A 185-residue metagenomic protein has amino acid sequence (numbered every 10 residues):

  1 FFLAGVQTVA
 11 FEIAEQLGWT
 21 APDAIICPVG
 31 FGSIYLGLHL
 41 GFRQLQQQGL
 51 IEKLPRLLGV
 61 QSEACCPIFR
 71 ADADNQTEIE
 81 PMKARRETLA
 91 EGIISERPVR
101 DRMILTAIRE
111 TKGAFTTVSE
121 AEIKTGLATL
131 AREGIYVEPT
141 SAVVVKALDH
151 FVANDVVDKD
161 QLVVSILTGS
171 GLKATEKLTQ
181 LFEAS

Functional and structural regions predicted by a protein language model:
F1, Q44-P139, Q180-S185: Active-site/ligand-binding loops adjacent to catalytic centers
F1-Q48, K124-L130: Active-site/ligand-binding-proximal alpha/beta "capping" segment
L3, G30-L38, C65-I68, A142-L148 (+2 more regions): Short glycine/serine/threonine-rich phosphate/pyrophosphate-binding segments that cradle anionic phosphate groups
F11, A121, T125-A128, A142-D149 (+1 more regions): A generic structural signal for well-ordered alpha-helical surface patches
D23, L57, Q161: Conserved acidic residues
C27-G30, L58-Q61, S165-T168: Short beta-strand segments
E52, M82-R86, A107, V143-S185: Phosphate-binding loop/pocket of nucleotide- and phosphate-handling active sites
